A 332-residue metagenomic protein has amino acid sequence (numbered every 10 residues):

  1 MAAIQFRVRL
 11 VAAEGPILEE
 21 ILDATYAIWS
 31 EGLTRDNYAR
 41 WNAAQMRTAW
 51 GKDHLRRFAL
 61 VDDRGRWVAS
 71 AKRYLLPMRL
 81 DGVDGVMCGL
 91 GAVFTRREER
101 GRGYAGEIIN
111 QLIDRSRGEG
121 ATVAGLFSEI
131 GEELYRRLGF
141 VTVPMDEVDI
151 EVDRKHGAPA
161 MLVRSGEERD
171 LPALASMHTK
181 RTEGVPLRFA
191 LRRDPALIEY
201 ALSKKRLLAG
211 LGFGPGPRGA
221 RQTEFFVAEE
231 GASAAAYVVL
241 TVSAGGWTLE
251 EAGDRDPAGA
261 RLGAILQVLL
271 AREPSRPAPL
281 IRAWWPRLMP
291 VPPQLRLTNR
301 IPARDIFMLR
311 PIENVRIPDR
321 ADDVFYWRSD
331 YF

Functional and structural regions predicted by a protein language model:
M1-E19, V152-E168: Conserved N-terminal entry element of GNAT/NAT acetyltransferase domains
G15-I28, E168-G184, D323-V324: A short, well-structured alpha-helix characteristic of acyl/acetyltransferase catalytic modules
L22-R79, R188-T223: Active-site rim helix/loop that mediates acceptor-substrate recognition in acyltransferases
R57-V61, R66-L76, G89, F94 (+3 more regions): Conserved beta-strand in the GNAT
L75, E133, G139-G157, T241-F332: Active-site/acyl-donor-binding loops of N-acyltransferases
A92-T95, G101-D114, A258-R272: Conserved acetyl-CoA-binding loop-helix of GNAT-fold acetyltransferases
I109, D114-S128, P274-P286: Conserved GNAT acetyl-CoA-binding A-motif
V141-E251: Amide-forming acyltransferase catalytic core, primarily the GNAT-like/NAT-type and related acyltransferase folds
